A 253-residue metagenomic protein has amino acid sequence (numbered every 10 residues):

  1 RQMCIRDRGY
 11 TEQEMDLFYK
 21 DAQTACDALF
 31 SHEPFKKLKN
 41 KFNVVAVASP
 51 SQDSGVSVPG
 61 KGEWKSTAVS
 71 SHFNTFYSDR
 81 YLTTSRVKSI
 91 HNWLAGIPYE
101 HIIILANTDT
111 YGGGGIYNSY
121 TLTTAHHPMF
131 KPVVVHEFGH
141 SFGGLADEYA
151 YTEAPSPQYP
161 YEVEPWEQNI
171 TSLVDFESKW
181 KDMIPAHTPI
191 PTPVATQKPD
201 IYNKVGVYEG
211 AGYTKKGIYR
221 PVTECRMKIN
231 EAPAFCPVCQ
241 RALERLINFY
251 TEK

Functional and structural regions predicted by a protein language model:
R1-I5: Short, small-residue-biased leader/transition segments that mark boundaries at the very start of proteins
G9-Q13, P50-S54, T108-G112, P128-F130 (+2 more regions): Solvent-exposed loop/turn segments at secondary-structure junctions within structured extracellular/periplasmic domains
E14-H32: …and closely analogous acidic/polar surface helices at protein-protein or active-site interfaces in A-domain-like
M15-F18, G114-V135: Short pre-active-site segment immediately N-terminal to the catalytic Zn-binding motif
K36-K39, L94-Y99, I116, P199 (+2 more regions): Extracellular/periplasmic catalytic domains that process cell-envelope and extracellular macromolecules
K41-Y117: Active-site-proximal segments of metallohydrolase catalytic domains
K131-E148: Active-site recognition of the HExxH zinc-binding catalytic motif
Y149-K253: Replace "(M1/M4/M9/M12/WLM)" with "(e.g., M1/M4/M8/M9/M12/M26/WLM)" and add "not limited to" to clarify scope
